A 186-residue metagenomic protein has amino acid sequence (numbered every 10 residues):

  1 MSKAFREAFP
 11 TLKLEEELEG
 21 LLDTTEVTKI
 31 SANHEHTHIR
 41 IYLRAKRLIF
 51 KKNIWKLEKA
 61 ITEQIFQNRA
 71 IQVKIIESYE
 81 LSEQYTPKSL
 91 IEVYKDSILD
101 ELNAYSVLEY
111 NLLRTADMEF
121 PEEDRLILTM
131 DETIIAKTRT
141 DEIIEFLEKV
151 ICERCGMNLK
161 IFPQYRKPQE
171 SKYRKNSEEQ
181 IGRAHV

Functional and structural regions predicted by a protein language model:
M1-R183: Intrinsically disordered, low-complexity basic tails and flexible linkers associated with large NTP-driven
